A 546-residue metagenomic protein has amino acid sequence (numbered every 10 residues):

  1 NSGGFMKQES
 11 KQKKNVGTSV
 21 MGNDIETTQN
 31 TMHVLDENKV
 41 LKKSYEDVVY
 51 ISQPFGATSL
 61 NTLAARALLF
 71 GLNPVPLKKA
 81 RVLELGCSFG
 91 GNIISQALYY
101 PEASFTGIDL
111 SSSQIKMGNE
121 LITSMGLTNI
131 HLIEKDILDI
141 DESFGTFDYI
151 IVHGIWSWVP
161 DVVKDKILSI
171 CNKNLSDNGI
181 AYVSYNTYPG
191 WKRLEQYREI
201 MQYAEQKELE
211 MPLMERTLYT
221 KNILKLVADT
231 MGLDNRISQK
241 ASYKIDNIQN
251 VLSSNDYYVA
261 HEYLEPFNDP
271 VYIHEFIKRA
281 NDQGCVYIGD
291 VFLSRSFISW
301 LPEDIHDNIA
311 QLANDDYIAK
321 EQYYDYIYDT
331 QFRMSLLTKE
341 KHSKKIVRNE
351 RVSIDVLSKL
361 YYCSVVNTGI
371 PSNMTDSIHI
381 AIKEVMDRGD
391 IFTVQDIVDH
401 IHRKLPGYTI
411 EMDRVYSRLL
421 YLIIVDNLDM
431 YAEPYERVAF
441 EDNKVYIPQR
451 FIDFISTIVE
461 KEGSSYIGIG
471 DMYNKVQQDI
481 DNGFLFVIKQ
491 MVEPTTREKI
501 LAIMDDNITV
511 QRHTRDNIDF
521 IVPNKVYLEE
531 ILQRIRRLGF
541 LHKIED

Functional and structural regions predicted by a protein language model:
D47, F55-A80, S95: Conserved alpha-helix/loop element of class I SAM-dependent methyltransferases that forms part of the SAM/SAH-binding
F89-E102: Conserved SAM-binding loop of SAM-dependent methyltransferases across substrates and taxa, primarily the Class I
S111-S113: Conserved SAM/SAH-binding beta-strand->alpha-helix loop
G126-I137: Conserved SAM-binding strand-loop segment of SAM-dependent methyltransferases
D141-I150: A short acidic, Gly/Pro-enriched loop at the edge of an enzyme's catalytic core that lines a small-molecule cofactor
D165-D177: A short glycine-rich, Lys/Arg-flanked "PGG" loop and its adjoining helix->strand segment in the class I
V183-K207, G232, R236: Conserved class I S-adenosyl-L-methionine
I298-A313, I318-R333, L337, I370-D546: Long, charge-rich, low-complexity alpha-helical segments
